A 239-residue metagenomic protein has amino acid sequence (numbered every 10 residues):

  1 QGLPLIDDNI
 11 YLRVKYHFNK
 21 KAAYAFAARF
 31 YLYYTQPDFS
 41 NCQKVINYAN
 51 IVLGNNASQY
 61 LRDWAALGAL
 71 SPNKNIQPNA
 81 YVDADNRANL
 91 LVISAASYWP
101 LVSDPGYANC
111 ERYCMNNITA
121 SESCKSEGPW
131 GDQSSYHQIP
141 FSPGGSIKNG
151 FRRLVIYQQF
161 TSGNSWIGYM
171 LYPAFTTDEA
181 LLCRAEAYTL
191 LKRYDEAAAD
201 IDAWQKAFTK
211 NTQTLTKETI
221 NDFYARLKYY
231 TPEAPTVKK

Functional and structural regions predicted by a protein language model:
Q1-C183, L190-D200: Structured, solvent-exposed acidic/aromatic patches
D38, Q213, Y230-A234: Intrinsic-disorder-associated interaction segments
R87, R193, K217, K238-K239: Surface-exposed charge patches in extracellular/virion surface proteins
S165, I201, L215, K238-K239: Helical anchoring/docking segments at protein termini
E186, T209-T214, K228: Glycine-centered secondary-structure boundary/capping sites
E196-N211, E218-D222: Active/binding-pocket-proximal capping segment
T219, F223-K239: C-terminal non-catalytic interaction modules
